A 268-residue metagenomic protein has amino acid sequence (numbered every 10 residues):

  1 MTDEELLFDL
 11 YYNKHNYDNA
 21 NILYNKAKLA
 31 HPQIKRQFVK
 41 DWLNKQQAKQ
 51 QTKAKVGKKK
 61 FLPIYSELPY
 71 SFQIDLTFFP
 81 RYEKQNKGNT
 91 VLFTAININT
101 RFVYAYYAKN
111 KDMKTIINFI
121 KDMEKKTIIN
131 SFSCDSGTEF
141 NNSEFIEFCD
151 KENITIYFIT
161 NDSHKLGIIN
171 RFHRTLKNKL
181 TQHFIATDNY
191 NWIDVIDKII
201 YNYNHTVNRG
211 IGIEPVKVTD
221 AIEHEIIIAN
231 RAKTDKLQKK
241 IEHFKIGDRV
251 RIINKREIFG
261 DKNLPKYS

Functional and structural regions predicted by a protein language model:
N19-I22, T100-F102, E124-S131: Short, surface-exposed connector motifs at secondary-structure boundaries
I22-N25, P80, I228-S268: Short basic/aromatic-enriched segments
K28-Q37: Short, basic interhelical loop/turn and adjoining N-cap of the next helix at nucleic-acid- or acidic-partner-contacting
F38-V39, I146-E147, N161, Q182-D235 (+1 more regions): Charged, gly/pro-enriched flexible loop segments at helix/strand junctions
V39, D75, A95, R101 (+9 more regions): Mobile genetic element proteins and their domesticated derivatives, centered on retroelements and DNA transposons
K40-T94, F102: Mobile-element integrase/transposase regions, centering on the N-terminal DNA-binding/Zn-coordinating module
K87-G88, A105-T127: Active-site beta-loop-alpha junctions of metal-dependent nucleic acid enzymes, especially the RNase H-like/DDE
C134-D150, T155-T181, W192-D197: RNase H-like two-metal-ion nuclease catalytic core shared by retroviral integrases and related mobile-element nucleases
